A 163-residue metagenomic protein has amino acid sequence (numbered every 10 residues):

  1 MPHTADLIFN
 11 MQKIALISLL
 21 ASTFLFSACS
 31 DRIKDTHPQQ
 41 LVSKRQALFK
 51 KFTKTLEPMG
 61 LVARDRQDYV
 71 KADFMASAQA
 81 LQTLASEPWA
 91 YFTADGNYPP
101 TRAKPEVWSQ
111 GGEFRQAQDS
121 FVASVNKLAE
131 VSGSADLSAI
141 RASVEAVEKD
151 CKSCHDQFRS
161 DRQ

Functional and structural regions predicted by a protein language model:
P2-I17: Bacterial N-terminal signal peptides that target proteins for export
I17-T23: Classic N-terminal secretory signal peptides
T23, E145-E148: Processing junctions and N-termini across compartments
C29-I33, K152-H155: Bacterial signal peptide processing site
D35-A146: Extracytoplasmic c-type cytochrome modules immediately beyond a signal peptide or single-pass transmembrane anchor
V147-R159: The canonical Cys-X-X-Cys-His
R162-Q163: Short Cys/His-rich "knuckle" micro-motifs
